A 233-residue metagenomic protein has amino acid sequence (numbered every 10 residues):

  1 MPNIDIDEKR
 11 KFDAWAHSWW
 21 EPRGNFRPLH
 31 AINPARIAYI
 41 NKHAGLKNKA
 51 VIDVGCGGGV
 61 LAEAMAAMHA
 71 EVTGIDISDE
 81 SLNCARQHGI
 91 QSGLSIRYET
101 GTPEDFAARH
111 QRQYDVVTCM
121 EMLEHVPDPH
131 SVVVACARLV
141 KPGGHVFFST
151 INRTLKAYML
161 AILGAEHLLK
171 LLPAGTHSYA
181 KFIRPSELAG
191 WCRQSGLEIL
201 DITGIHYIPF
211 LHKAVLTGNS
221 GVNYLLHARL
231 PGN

Functional and structural regions predicted by a protein language model:
M1-W20: N-terminal, positively charged/glycine-rich alpha-helical extensions of SAM-dependent methyltransferases
E21-I40: Conserved SAM-binding loop and adjacent beta-strand
N25, A157-L163, H212-V215: Short aromatic-enriched loop/helix-cap "lid" or pocket-rim segments at secondary-structure transitions that line
I37-A44, K49-L155, P185, L226-A228: Conserved SAM-binding loop
F147-L169: Conserved class I S-adenosyl-L-methionine
K170-E187: Acceptor-substrate binding/catalytic loop of class I
L197-I208: Conserved S-adenosyl-L-methionine
K213-N233: Core SAM-dependent methyltransferase catalytic element
